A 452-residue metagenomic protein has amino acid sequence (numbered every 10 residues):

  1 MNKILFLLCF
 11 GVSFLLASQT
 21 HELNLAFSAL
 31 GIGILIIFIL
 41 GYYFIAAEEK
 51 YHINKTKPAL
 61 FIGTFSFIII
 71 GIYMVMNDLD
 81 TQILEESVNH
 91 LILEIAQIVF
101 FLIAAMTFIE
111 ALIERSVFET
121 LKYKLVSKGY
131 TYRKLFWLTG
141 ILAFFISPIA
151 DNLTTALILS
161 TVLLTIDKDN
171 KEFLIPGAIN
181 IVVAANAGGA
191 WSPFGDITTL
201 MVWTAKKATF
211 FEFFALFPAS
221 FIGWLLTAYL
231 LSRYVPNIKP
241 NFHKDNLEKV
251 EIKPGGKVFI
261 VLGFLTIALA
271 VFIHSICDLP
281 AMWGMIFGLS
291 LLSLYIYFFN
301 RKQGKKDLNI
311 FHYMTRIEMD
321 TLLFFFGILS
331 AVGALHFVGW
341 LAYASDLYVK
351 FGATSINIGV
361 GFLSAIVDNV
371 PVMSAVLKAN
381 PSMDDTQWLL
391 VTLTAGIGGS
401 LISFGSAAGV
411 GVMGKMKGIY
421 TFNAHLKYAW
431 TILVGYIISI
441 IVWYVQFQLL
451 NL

Functional and structural regions predicted by a protein language model:
M1-Q19: N-terminal secretory/membrane targeting signals
N2, E172-I175, W191-S192, M201 (+3 more regions): Juxtamembrane and boundary regions of transmembrane helices in multi-pass small-molecule transporters and channels
L23-I37, L93-A104, S147-A156, L216-L226 (+2 more regions): Structural signature of hydrophobic alpha-helical transmembrane segments
L35, I39-T107, T120-K124, K128 (+2 more regions): Hydrophobic transmembrane alpha-helices of multi-pass solute/ion transporters
L79-E172, D320-P381: Membrane-embedded alpha-helical segments and adjacent helix-loop junctions characteristic of multi-pass solute
Y130-T139, K168-N180, A208-P218, G359 (+2 more regions): Membrane-interface alpha-helices at helix entry/exit sites of multi-pass transporters
S147-L157, P176-A205, A228, S232 (+3 more regions): Alpha-helical transmembrane segments and, especially, the helix-loop junctions at the ends of these helices
W224-Q303: Long, contiguous bundles of hydrophobic transmembrane helices that form the permeation core of multi-pass
